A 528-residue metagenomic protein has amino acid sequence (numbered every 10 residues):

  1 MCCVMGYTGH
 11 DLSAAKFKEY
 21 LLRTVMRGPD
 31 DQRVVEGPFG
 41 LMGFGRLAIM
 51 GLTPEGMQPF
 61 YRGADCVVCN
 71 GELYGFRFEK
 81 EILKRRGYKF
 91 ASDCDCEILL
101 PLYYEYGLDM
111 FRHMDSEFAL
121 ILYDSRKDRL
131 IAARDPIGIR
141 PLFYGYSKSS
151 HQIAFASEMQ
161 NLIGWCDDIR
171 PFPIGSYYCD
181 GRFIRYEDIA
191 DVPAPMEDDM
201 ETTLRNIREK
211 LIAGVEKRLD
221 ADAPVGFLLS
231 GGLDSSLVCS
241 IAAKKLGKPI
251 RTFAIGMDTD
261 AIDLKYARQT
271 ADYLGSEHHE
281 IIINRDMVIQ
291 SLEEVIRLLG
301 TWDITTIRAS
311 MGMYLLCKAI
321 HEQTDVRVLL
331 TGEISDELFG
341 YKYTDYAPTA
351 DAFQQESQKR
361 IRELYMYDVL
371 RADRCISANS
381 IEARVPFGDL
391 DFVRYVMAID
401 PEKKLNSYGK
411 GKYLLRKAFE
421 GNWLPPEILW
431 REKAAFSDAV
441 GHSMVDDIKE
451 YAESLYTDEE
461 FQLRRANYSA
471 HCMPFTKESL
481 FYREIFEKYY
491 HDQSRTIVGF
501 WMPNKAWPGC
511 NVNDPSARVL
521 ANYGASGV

Functional and structural regions predicted by a protein language model:
M1-V68, E72, P101-D198, E209-E216 (+3 more regions): N-terminal glutamine amidotransferase
T8-S13, R85, E105, R126-S149 (+4 more regions): ATP-dependent adenylate-handling active sites, centered on carboxylate activation for C-N bond formation
G45, D93, Y186-I189, I255 (+1 more regions): Conserved beta-strand termini and adjacent loop/short-helix elements that scaffold enzyme active sites in alpha/beta
L83-A91, L108-M110, L162-I169, W302-I304 (+1 more regions): Short, polar/flexible loop-turn hinges at active-site or ligand-entry regions and domain interfaces
C96-L100: Short, conserved phosphate-binding/catalytic loop or strand-edge motifs used in phosphoryl-/nucleotidyl-transfer
R182-R185, Y451-F461: Short glycine/proline-rich, acidic loop/turn segments that cap or connect secondary-structure elements
Y186, P425-A434: Conserved S-adenosyl-L-methionine
